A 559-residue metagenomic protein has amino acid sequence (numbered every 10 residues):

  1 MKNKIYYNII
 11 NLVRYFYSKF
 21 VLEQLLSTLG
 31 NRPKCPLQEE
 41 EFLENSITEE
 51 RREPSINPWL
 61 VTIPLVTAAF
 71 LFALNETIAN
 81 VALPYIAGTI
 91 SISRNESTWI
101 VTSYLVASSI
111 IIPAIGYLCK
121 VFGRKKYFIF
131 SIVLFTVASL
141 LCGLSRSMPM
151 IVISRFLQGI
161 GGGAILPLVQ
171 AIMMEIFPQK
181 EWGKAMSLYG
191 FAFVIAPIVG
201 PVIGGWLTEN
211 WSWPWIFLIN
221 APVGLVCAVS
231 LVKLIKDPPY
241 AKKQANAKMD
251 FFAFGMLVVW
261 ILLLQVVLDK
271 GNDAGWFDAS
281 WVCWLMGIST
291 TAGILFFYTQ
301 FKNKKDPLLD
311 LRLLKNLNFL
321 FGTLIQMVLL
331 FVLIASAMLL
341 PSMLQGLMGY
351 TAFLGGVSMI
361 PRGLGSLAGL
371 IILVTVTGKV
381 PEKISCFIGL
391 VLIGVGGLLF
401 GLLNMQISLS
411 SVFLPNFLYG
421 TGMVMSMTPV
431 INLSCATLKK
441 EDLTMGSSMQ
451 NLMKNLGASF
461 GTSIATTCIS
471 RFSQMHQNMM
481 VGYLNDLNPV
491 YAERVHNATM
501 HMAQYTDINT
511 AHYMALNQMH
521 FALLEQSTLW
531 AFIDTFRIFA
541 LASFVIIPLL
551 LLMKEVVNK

Functional and structural regions predicted by a protein language model:
K2-L74, G88: Cytosolic juxtamembrane N-terminal segment immediately preceding the first transmembrane helix of multi-pass
L43-I47, E96, K454-S543, L549-L552: Hydrophobic transmembrane architecture of multi-pass small-molecule transporters
I56-G116, K120, P149-I151, S212 (+5 more regions): Transmembrane core module of solute transporters
G88, A138-G143, Q158, L231 (+3 more regions): MFS-fold secondary transporters
I112-F254, A279: Helix-loop-helix hairpins in multi-pass membrane proteins, especially solute transporters
M186, V199, V412-H496: Small-residue-rich alpha-helical segments with characteristic i,i+4
F217-V232, L257, L285-T291, D534-L551: Symmetry-related core transmembrane helices of the 12-TM Major Facilitator Superfamily/SLC fold
V229-N246, Y298-P307, M475, L552-K559: Helix-loop junctions on the cytosolic side of multi-pass membrane transporters, especially the intracellular loop
